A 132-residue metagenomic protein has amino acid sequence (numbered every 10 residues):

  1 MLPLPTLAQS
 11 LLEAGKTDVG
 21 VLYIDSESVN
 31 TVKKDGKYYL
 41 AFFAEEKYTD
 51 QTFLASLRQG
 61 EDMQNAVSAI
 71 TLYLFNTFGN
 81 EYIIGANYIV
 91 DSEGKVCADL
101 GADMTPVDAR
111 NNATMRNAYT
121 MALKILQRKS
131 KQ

Functional and structural regions predicted by a protein language model:
P3-P5: N-terminal signal peptide c-region/cleavage motif recognized by signal peptidases
L7-I70, L74-Q132: N-terminal secretory-pathway/extracellular module detecting exported/lumenal segments and adjacent signal-anchor/first
